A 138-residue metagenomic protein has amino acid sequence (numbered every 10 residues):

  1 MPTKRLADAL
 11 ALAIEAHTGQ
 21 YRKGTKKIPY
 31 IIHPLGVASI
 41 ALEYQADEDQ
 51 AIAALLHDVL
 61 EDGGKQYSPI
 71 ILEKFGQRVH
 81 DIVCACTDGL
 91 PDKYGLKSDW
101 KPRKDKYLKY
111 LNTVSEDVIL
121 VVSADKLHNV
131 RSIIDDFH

Functional and structural regions predicted by a protein language model:
M1-H138: Active-site helical microenvironments for divalent-metal-assisted chemistry
